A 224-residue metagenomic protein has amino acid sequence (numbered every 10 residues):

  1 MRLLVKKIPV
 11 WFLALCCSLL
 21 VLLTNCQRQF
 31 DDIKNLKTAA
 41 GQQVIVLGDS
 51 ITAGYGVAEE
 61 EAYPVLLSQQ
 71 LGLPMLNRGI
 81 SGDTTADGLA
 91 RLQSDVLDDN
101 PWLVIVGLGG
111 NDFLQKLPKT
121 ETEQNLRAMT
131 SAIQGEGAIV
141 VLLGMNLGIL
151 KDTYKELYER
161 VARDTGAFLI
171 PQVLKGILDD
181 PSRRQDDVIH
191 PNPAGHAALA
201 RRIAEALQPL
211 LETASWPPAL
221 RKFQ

Functional and structural regions predicted by a protein language model:
R2-L15: Bacterial N-terminal signal peptides that target proteins for export
R2-L3, R28-F30, Q70, A90-Q224: Alpha-helical cap/lid subdomain in secreted, periplasmic, or secretory-pathway luminal O-acyl-processing enzymes
L13, G54, M75, G79 (+3 more regions): A general structural-boundary detector
L22-N25: C-terminal motif of bacterial Sec signal peptides marking the signal peptidase cleavage site
Q27-T84, R91-N100: Serine-esterase "nucleophile elbow" of acetyl-processing enzymes
